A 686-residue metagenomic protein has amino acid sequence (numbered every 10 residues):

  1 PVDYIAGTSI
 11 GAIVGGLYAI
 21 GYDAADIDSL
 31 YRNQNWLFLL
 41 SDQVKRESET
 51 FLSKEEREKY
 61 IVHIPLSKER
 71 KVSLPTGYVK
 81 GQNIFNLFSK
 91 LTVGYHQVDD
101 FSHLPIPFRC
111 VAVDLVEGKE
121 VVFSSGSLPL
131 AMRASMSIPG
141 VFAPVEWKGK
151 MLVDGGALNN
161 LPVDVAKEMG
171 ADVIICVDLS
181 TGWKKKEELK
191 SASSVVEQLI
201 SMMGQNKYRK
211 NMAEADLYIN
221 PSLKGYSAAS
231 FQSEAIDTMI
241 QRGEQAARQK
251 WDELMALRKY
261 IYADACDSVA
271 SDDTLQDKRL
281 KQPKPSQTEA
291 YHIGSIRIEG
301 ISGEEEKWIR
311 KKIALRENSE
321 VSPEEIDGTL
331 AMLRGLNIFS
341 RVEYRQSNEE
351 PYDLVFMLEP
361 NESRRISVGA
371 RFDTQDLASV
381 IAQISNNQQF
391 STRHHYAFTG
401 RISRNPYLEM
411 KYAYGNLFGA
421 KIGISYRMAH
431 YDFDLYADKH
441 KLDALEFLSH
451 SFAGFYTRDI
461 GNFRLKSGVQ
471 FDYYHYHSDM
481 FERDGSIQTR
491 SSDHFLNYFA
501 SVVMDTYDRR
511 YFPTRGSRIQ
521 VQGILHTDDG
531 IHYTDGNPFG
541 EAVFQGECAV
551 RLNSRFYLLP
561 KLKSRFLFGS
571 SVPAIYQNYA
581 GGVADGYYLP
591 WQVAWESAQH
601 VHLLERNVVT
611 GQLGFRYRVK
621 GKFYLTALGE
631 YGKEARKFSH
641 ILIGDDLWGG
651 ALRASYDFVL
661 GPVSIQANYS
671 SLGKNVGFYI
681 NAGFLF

Functional and structural regions predicted by a protein language model:
P1-T8, G16-E324, G328-A331, G335-E343 (+1 more regions): Patatin-like phospholipase
D114-V116, S302, R458-N462, N553 (+2 more regions): A generic beta-sheet turn/junction motif
P323-T329, G335-Y511, A580-A594, V601-N607 (+2 more regions): Gram-negative/organellar outer-membrane beta-barrel architecture
R365-A370, F499-V503, Y507-K620: C-terminal outer-membrane beta-barrel translocator/porin domains of Gram-negative envelope proteins and their
R427-Y431, D472-Y474, V521-G530, R565-L567 (+1 more regions): Short glycine-rich beta-strand segments
G468, L559-K563, T626-L628: Outer-envelope exported proteins of Gram-negative bacteria
G614-L647: C-terminal hydrophobic structural anchor segments that stabilize assembly/packing rather than catalytic chemistry
